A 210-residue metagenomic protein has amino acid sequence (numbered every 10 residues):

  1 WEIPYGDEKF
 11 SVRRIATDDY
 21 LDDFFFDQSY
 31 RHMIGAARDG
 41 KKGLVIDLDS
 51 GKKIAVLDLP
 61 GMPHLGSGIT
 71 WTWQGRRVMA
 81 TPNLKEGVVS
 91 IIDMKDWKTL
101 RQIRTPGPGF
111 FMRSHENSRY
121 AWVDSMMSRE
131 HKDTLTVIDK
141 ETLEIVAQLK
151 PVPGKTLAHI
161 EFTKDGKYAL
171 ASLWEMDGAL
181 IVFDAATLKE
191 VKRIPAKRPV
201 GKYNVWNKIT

Functional and structural regions predicted by a protein language model:
W1-T210: Predominantly soluble domains enriched in secretory-pathway, periplasmic, or organellar proteins
